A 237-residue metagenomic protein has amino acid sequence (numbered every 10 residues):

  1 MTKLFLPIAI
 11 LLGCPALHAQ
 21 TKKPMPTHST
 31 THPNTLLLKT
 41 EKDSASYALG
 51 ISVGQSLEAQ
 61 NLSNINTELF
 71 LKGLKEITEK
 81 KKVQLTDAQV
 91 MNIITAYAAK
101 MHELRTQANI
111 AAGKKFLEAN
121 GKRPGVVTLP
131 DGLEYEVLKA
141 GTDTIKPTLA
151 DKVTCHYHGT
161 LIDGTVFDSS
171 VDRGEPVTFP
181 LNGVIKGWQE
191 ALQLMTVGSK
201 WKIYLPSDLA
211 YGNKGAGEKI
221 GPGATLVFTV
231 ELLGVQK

Functional and structural regions predicted by a protein language model:
M1: Short Lys/Arg-enriched helix C-cap and helix-to-coil transition segments that create basic nucleic-acid-contact patches
L4-F5, Q20-K237: Cross-family detector of peptidyl-prolyl cis-trans isomerase
L4-G13: Sec-dependent N-terminal signal peptides
G13-C14, D143: Single-residue recognition of alpha-helix boundary sites
P15-A19: Sec/Tat signal peptide C-region and signal peptidase I cleavage site
